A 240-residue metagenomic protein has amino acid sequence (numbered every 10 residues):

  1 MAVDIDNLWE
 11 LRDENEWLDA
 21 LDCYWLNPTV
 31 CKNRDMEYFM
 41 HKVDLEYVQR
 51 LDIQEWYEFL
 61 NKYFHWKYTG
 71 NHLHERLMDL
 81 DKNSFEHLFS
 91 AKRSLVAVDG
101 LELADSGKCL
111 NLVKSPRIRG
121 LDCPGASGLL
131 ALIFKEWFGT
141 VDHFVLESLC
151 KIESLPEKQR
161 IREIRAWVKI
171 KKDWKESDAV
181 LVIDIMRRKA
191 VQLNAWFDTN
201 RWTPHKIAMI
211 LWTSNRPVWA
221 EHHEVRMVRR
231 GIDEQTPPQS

Functional and structural regions predicted by a protein language model:
M1-Y63, G139-S240: C-terminal accessory module of base-excision DNA glycosylases/AP lyases that mediates lesion recognition and DNA
Y47, T69-H72, G125, L129 (+2 more regions): Generic preference for well-ordered secondary structure
Y63-G70, V113, L129-F134, L149 (+1 more regions): Generic structural signal for hydrophobic core residues of well-folded globular domains
H65-L121: Helix-hairpin-helix/helix-loop-helix acidic hairpins
K108-C150: Catalytic DNA-binding helix-loop module of base-excision-repair DNA glycosylases/AP lyases
